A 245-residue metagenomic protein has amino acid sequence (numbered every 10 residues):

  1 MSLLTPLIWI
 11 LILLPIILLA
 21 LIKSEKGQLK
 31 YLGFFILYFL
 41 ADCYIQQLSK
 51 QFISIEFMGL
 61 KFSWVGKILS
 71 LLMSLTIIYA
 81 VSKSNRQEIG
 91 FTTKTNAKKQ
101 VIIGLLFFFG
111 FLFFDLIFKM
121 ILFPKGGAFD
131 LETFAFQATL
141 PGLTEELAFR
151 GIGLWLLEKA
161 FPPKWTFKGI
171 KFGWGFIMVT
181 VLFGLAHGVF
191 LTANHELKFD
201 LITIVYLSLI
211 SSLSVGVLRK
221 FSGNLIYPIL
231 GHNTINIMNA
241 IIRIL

Functional and structural regions predicted by a protein language model:
M1-N85, I237-L245: N-terminal, membrane-interfacial amphipathic/helix-forming hydrophobic leader that caps and precedes the first
S2-P6, G27-F35, S63, K67 (+7 more regions): Residue-level signature of transmembrane alpha-helical entry/exit and packing/kink sites in multi-pass membrane
P6-L18, L112-M120, G127-L245: Transmembrane helix-loop-helix hairpins at the membrane interface of multi-pass integral membrane proteins
A20-G33, R86-A97, F161-I170: Membrane-interface helix-boundary motifs at transmembrane edges
K30-L32, L48, F91, W155 (+1 more regions): Generic low-polarity alpha-helical segments
L48-S49, I102, V189, T234: Compositionally biased, intrinsically disordered low-complexity segments enriched in polar/proline residues
I53-K67, L75-L147, E158-P163: Juxtamembrane helix-loop-helix connectors linking adjacent transmembrane helices in multi-pass membrane enzymes
